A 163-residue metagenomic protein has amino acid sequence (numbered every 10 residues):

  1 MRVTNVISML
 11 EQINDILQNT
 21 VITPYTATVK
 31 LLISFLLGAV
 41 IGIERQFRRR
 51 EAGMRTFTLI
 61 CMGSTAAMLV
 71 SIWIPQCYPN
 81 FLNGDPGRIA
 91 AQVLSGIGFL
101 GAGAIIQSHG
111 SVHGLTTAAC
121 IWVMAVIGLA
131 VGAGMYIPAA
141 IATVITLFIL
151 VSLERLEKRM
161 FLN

Functional and structural regions predicted by a protein language model:
M1-G87: Alpha-helical transmembrane segments and their membrane-interface boundaries that form or gate the permeation pathway
Q18, P24, L156-N163: Membrane interface segments of multi-pass transport proteins and intramembrane proteases
A39-R50, L100-H113, L153-K158: C-terminal ends of transmembrane helices
F47, F81-L82, Q107-S111, G132-I137: Membrane-interface helix caps and helix-loop-helix hairpins in membrane proteins
L59-L69, Q92, A119-G132: Small-residue-rich segments of transmembrane alpha-helices in multi-pass membrane proteins, especially helix faces
I72-W73, A90-L100: Ligand-binding beta-strand-loop-alpha-helix segment within the catalytic cores of soluble metabolic enzymes
R88-I89, G134-I145: Loop-to-transmembrane alpha-helix initiation sites
I145-R155: Alpha-helical transmembrane segments and their membrane-interface exit regions
